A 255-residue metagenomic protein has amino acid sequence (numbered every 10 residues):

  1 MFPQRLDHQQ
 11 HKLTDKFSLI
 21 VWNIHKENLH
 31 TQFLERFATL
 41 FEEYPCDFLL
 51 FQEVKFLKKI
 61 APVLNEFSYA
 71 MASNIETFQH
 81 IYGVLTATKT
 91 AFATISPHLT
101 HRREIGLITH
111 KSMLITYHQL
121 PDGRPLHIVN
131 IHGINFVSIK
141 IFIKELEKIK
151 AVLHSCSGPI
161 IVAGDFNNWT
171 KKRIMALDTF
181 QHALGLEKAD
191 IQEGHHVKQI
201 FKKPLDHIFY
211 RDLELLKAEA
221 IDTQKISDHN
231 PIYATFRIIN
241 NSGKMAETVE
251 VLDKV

Functional and structural regions predicted by a protein language model:
M1-L64, E76, N240-V255: N-terminal, active-site-proximal structural segment of metallo-dependent hydrolase catalytic domains
M1-R5, C46-P125, I221-T223: Structured beta-strand-rich core segments of catalytic domains in phosphoester-bond hydrolases
F17-I24, F37-I60, T116, H127-I131 (+4 more regions): Active-site beta-strand/loop signature of hydrolases that rely on acidic residues for catalysis
F33, A70-T88, I105-T109, N168-Y233: Active site of divalent-metal-dependent phosphoester/diester hydrolases
K89-A93, Q119-G123, R211-L215, F236-S242: Short loop segments at secondary-structure junctions
L99-G106, I131-I141: Surface-exposed cleft-lining segments at the edges of enzyme active sites
F142-I149, A176-L177: Charged helix-capping and loop-helix junction motifs
